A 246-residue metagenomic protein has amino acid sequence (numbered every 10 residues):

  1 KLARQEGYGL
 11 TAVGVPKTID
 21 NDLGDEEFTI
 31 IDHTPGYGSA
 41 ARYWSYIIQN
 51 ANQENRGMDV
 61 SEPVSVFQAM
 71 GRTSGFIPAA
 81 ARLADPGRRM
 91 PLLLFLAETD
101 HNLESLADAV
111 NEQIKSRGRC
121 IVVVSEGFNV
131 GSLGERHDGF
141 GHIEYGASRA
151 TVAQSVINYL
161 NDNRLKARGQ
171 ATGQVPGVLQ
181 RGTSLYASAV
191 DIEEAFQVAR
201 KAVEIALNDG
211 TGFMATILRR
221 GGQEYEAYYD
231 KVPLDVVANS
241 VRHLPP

Functional and structural regions predicted by a protein language model:
K1-V13, G24, I30-T172: Accessory alpha-helical/coil subdomains and C-terminal extensions that flank or cap enzyme catalytic cores
P16, R82, A202: Residue-level signature of catalytic and energy-coupling elements of molecular machines, predominantly ATP/GTP-dependent
K17-I19, L23, E27, T183 (+1 more regions): Solvent-exposed, flexible loop/coil residues
K17-N21, R72, D100-H101, G177-R181 (+1 more regions): Acidic, glycine-rich active-site loops and adjacent beta-strand->loop/helix elements that engage anionic groups
T18, G75, F213-T216: Short, electropositive, low-hydrophobicity segments enriched in small/polar residues
R136-P246: C-terminal non-catalytic interaction/assembly regions of soluble proteins
